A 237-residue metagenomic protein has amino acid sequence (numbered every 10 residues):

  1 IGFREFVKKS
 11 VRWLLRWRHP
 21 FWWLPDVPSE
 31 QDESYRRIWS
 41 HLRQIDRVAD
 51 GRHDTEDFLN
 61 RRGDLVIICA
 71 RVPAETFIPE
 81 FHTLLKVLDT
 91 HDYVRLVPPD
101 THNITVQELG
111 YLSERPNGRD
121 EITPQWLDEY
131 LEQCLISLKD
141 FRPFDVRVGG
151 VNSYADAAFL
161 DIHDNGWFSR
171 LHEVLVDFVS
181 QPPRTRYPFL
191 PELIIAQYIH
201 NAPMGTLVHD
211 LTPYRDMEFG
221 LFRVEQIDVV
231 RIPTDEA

Functional and structural regions predicted by a protein language model:
G2-A237: Histidine-dependent nucleotide/RNA phosphoesterase domain, centered on the 2H-phosphoesterase fold with its duplicated
